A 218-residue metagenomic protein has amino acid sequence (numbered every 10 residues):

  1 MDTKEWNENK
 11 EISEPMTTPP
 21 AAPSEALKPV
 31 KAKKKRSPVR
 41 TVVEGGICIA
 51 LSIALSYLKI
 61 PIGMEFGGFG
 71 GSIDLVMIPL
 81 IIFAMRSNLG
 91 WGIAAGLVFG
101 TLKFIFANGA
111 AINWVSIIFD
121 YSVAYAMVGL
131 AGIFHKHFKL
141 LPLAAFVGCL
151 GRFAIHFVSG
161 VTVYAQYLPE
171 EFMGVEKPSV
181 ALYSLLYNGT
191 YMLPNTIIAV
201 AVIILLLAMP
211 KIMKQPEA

Functional and structural regions predicted by a protein language model:
M1-A218: Loop-helix junctions at membrane interfaces
